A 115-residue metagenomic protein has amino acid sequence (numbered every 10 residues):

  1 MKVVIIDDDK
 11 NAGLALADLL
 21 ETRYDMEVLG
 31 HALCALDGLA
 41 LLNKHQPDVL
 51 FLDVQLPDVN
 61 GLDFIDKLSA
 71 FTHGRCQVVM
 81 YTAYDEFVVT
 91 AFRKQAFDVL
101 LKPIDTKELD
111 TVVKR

Functional and structural regions predicted by a protein language model:
M1-K2: Non-catalytic signal-transmission and effector/linker regions of two-component phosphorelay proteins
D7: Conserved acidic carboxylate
K10-G30: Two-component/phosphorelay signaling modules centered on CheY-like receiver
D37-R115: CheY-like receiver
